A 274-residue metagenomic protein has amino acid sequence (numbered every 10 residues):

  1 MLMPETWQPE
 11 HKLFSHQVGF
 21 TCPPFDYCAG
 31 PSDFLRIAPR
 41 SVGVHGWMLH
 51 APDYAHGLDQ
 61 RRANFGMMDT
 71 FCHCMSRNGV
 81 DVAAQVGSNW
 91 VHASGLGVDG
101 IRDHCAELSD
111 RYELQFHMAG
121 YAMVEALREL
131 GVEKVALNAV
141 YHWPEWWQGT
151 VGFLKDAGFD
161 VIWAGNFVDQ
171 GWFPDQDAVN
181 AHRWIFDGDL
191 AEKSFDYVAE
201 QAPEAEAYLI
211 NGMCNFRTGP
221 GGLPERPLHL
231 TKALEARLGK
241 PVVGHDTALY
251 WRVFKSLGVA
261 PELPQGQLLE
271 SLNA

Functional and structural regions predicted by a protein language model:
M1-T70, V151-F186: N-terminal glycine-rich anion-binding loop in soluble enzyme alpha/beta folds
T21, V80-G87, A136-N138, A205-C214: Periplasmic-binding protein-like
G66-C74, D187-A202, G219, L223-K232: A short, acidic, amphipathic alpha-helical segment used as a generic capping/interface helix at domain edges
C72-A119: Glycine/small-residue-rich loop that forms an oxyanion/phosphate-binding "nest" at active or ligand-binding sites
M75-V80, V124-K134, E200-E204: Glycine-rich phosphate/diphosphate-binding loops that line cofactor/substrate pockets in enzymes
A93-L108, T218-E235: Short Gly/Thr/Asp-enriched flexible loops that form oxyanion-binding sites at enzyme active sites
E107-Q176, N273-A274: Conserved beta-alpha
H229, A233, R237-A274: C-terminal functional extensions of proteins
